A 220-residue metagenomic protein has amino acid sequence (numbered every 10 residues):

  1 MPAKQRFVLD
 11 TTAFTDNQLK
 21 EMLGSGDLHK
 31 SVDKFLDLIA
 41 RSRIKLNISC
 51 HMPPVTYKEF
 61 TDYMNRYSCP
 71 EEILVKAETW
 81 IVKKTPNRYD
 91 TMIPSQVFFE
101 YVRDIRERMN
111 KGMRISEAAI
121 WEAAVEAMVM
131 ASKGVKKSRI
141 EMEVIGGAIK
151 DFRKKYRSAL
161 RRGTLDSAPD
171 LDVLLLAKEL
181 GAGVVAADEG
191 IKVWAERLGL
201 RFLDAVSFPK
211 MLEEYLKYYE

Functional and structural regions predicted by a protein language model:
P2-L180, E189-R197, R201-Y219: Active-site-proximal, substrate-binding regions of enzyme catalytic domains and RNA-binding/basic surfaces
V184-V185: Conserved SAM-binding loop
